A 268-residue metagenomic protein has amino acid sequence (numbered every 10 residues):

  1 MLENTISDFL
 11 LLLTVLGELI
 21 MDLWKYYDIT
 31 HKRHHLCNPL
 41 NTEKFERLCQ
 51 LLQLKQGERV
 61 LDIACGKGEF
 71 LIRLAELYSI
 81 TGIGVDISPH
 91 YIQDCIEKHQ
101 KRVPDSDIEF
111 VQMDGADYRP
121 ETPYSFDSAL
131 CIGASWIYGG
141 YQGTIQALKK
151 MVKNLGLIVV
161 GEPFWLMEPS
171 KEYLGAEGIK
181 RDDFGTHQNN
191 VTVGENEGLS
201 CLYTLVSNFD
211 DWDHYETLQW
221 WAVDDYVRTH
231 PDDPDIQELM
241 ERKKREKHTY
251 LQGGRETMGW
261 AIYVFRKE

Functional and structural regions predicted by a protein language model:
T30-E46: Conserved SAM-binding loop and adjacent beta-strand
A64-G68: Class I SAM-dependent methyltransferase "Motif I" SAM/SAH-binding loop
E69-D117: Class I SAM-dependent methyltransferase SAM/SAH-binding core
P120-A129: A short acidic, Gly/Pro-enriched loop at the edge of an enzyme's catalytic core that lines a small-molecule cofactor
S128-Y141: A short SAM/SAH-binding and catalytic strip from SAM-dependent methyltransferases
Q142-L157: A short glycine-rich, Lys/Arg-flanked "PGG" loop and its adjoining helix->strand segment in the class I
V160-R181: Short, glycine-/aromatic-enriched active-site segment of Class I SAM-dependent methyltransferases
Y203-E268: Conserved Class I S-adenosyl-L-methionine
